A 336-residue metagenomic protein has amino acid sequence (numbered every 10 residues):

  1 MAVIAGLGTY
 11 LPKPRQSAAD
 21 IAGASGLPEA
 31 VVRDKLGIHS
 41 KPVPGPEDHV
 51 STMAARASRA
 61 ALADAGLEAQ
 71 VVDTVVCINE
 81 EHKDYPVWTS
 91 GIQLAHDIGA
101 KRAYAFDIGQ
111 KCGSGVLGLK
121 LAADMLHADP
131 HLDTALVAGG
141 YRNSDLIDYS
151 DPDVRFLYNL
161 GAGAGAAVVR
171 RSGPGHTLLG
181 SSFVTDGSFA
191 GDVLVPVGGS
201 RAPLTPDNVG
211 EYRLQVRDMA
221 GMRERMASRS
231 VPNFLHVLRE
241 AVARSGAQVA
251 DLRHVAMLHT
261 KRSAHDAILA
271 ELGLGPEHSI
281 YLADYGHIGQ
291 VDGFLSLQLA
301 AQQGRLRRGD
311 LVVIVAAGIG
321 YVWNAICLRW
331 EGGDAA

Functional and structural regions predicted by a protein language model:
M1-D20, V116-F189, L297-A336: Conserved beta-strand-centric core segments of catalytic alpha/beta enzyme folds
A2-E47, M53: N-terminal glycine-rich anion-binding loop in soluble enzyme alpha/beta folds
S25-D34, Y85-G99, V137-L146, P206-G210 (+1 more regions): Acidic-glycine-rich active-site phosphate/pyrophosphate-binding loop
I38-S40, T74-V76, H96-G109, L146-D151 (+1 more regions): Glycine/charged-rich beta-loop-alpha catalytic/anionic-binding loops adjacent to active sites
S51, A55, H82-K83, V87 (+6 more regions): Claisen-condensing/thiolase-fold acyl-transfer catalytic domains that form or cleave C-C bonds in fatty acid
A55, R59-L62, D153-L282, D334-A335: Hydrophobic pocket-lining "lid/loop/helix" segments that shape and contact the acyl-thioester
E68-T74, R102-Y104, D133-T134, Q248-R253 (+2 more regions): Short acidic capping loops at alpha-helix termini that bridge into adjacent secondary structure
V71, V75-Y85: Short beta-strand-loop/turn "lid" adjacent to the catalytic site in phosphate-handling enzymes
